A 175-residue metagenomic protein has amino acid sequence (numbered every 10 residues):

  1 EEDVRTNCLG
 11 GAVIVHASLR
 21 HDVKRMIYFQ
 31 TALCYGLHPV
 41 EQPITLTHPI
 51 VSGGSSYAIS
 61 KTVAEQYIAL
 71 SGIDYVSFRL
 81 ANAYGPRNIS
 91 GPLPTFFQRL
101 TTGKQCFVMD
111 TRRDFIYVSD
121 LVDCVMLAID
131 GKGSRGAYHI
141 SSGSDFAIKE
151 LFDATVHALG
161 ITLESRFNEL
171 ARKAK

Functional and structural regions predicted by a protein language model:
E1-T6: NAD(P)H-binding glycine-rich loop region in Rossmannoid oxidoreductase-like domains and their noncatalytic homologs
G11-V15, E65, V125: Conserved internal alpha-helix within the Rossmann fold of NAD(P)-dependent oxidoreductases
A12-S56: Conserved Rossmann-fold NAD(P)-dependent oxidoreductase catalytic core, especially the SDR/UDP-sugar
H16-A17, A69-L70, D130: Alpha-helical segments that scaffold the active site and NAD(P)H-binding pocket of short-chain dehydrogenase/reductase
Y28, S77-R79, H139: Conserved beta-strand scaffold in the Rossmann-like NAD(H)/NADP(H)-binding core of dehydrogenases/reductases
C34-G36, S55-S56, V76-L93: Flexible, glycine-rich beta-alpha linker
L37-V40, S52-V76, T101: Active-site Tyr-X1-5-Lys
T102-K175: C-terminal substrate-binding subdomain of Rossmann-fold SDR/epimerase-dehydratase oxidoreductases
